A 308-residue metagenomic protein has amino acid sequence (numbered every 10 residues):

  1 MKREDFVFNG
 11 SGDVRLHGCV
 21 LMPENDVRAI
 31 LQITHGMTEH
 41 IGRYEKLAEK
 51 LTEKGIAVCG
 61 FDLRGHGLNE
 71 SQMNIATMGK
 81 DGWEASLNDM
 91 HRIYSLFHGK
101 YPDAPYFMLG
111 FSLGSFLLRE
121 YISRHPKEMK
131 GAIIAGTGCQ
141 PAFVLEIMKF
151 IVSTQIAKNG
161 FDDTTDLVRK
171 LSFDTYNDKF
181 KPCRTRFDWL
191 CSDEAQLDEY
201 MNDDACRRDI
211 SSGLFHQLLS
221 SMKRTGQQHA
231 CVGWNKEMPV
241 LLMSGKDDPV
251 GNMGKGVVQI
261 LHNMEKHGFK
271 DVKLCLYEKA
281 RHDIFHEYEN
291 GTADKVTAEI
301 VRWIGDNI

Functional and structural regions predicted by a protein language model:
M1-N25: N-terminal cap/lid segment of alpha/beta-hydrolase-fold proteins
H35-E39, S112, K246-D247: Active-site glycine-rich loops that stabilize anionic/oxyanionic intermediates across multiple enzyme folds
R43, A48-M73: Conserved alpha/beta-hydrolase
G79-G99: Alpha/beta-hydrolase active-site loop
Y101-S112: Alpha/beta-hydrolase fold nucleophile elbow
E120-A205: Alpha/beta-hydrolase-fold enzymes
L242-S244: Short beta-strand/loop motif that positions the catalytic acidic residue of the alpha/beta-hydrolase fold
H267, D271-I308: Catalytic active-site module of serine/aspartate enzymes centered on a nucleophile-bearing elbow/loop
